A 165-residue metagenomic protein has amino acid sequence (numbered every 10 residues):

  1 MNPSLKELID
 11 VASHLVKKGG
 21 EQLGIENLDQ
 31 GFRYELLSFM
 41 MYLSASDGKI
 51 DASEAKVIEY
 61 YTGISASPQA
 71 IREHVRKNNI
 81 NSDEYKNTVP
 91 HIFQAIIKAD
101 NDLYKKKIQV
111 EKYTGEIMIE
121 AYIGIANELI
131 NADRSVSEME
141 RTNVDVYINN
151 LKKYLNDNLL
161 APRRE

Functional and structural regions predicted by a protein language model:
M1-E165: Small-residue-enriched hydrophobic alpha-helices in membranes
